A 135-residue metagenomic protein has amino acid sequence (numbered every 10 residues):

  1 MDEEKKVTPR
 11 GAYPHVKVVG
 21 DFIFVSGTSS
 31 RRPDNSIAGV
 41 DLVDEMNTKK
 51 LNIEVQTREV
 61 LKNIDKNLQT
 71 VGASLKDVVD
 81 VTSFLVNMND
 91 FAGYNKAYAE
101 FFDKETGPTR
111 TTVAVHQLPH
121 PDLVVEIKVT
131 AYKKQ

Functional and structural regions predicted by a protein language model:
M1-Q135: Short, polar/acidic, helix-capping and beta-turn segments at strand->helix junctions that line the mouths
